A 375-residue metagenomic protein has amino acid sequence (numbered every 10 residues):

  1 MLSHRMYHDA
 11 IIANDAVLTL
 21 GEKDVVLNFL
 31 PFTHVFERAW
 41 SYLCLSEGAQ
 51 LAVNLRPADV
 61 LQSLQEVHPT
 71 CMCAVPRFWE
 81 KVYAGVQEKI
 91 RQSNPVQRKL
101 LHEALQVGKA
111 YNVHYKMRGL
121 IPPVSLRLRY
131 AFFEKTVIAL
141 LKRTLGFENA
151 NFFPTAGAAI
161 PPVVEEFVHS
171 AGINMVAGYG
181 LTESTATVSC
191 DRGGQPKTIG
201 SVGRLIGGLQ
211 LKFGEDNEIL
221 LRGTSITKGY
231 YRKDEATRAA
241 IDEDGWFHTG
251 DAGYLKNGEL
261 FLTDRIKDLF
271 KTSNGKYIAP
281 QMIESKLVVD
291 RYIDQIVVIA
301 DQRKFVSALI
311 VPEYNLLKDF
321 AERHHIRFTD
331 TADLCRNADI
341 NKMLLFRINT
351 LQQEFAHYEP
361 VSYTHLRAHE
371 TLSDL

Functional and structural regions predicted by a protein language model:
M1-I11, L375: Conserved AMP-binding A3 loop
H4, I160, H169-N174, L181-I199 (+2 more regions): Active-site loops of AMP-binding adenylate-forming
H8-V25, F32-A139, N149: Conserved AMP-binding/adenylation subdomain of ANL enzymes
H34, R77, A156-V164, A177-R192 (+3 more regions): Conserved A3 ("GATE") glycine/threonine-rich loop of ANL adenylate-forming enzymes
L205-T272: Conserved ATP-binding/catalytic segment of the ANL
I226, E259-V288, L317-A338, Y358-E359 (+1 more regions): Adenylate-forming
A252, D290-L316: C-terminal boundary motif of the adenylate-forming
T364-T371: Conserved small/polar residues in nucleotide/adenosyl-binding loops
